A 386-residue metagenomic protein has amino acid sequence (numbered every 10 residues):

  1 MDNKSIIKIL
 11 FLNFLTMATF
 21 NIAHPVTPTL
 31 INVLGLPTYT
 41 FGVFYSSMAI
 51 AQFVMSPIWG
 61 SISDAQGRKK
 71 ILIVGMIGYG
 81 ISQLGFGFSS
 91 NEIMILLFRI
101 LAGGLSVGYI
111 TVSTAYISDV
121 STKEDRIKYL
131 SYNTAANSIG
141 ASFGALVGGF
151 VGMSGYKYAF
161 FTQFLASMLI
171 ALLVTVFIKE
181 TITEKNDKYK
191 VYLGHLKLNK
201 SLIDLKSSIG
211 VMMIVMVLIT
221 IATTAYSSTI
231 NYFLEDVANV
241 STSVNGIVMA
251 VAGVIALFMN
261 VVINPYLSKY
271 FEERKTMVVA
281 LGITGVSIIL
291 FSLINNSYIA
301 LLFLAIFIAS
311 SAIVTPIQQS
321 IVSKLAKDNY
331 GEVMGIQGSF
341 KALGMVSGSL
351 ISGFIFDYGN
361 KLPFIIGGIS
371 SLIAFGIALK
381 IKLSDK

Functional and structural regions predicted by a protein language model:
M1-N3, E180-M212: Juxtamembrane intracellular "pre-TM" segments in multi-pass secondary transporters
D2-A49, V211, T220-A238: Helix-loop boundary and gating motifs at the non-cytosolic
G35, G67, F88-M94, L105 (+2 more regions): Helix-breaking motifs and short loop linkers at transmembrane-helix boundaries and internal kinks in secondary membrane
A49-P57, A141-S142, G253-V261, M345-V346: Residue-level signature of mid-helix packing/kink "hotspots" within the transmembrane helices of 12-pass Major
S56-G67, M259-E272, F356: Helix-to-loop junctions at the C-terminal end of transmembrane segments in multipass secondary transporters
K70-G85, K275-L290: Structural signature of the two symmetry-related core transmembrane helices
S82, I93-L101, Y298-I306: Paired small-residue
F98-I139: Cytoplasmic helix-loop-helix junction between adjacent transmembrane helices in 12-TM secondary transporters
